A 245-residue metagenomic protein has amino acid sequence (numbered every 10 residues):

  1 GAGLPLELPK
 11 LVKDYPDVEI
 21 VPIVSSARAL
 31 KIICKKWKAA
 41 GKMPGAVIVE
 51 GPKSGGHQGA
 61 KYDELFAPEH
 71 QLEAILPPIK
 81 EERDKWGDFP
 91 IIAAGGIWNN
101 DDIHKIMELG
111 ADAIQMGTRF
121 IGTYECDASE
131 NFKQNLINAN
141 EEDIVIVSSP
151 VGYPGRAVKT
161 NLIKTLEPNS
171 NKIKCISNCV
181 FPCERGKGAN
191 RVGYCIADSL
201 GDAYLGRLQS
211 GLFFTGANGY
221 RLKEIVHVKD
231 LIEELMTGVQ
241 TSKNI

Functional and structural regions predicted by a protein language model:
G1-W86: Active-site entrance/lid segments in N-terminal catalytic domains of soluble metabolic enzymes
V21-P22, I91-A93: Short catalytic-loop micro-motif centered on adjacent basic/acidic residues
S54-I92, W98-I245: Conserved active-site-proximal phosphate/metal-binding subdomains
